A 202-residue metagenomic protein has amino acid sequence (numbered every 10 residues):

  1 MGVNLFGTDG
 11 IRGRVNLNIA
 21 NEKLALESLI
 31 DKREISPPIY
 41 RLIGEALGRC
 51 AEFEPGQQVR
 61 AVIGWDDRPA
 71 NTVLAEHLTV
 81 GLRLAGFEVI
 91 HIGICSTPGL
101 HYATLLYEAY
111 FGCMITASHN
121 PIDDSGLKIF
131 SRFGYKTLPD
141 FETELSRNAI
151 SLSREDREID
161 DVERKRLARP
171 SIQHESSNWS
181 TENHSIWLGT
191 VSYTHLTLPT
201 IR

Functional and structural regions predicted by a protein language model:
M1-L78, S177-L196: An N-terminal, well-structured beta->alpha segment
G7, S36, S96, T137-L138: A diffuse structural propensity rather than consistent per-protein peaks
G7-T8, A117, I201: Alpha-helical architecture
D9-I11, L100, L145: Bulky hydrophobic/aromatic "packing anchor" residues in well-ordered structure
R14, S125-L196, R202: Gly/Ser/Thr-enriched, mixed-charge loops and adjacent short helices that form phosphate/oxyanion-binding elements
R14-I19, K23, T97, E108 (+2 more regions): Residues in flexible loops and secondary-structure boundaries
G48, E52-T137: Ferredoxin-reductase
